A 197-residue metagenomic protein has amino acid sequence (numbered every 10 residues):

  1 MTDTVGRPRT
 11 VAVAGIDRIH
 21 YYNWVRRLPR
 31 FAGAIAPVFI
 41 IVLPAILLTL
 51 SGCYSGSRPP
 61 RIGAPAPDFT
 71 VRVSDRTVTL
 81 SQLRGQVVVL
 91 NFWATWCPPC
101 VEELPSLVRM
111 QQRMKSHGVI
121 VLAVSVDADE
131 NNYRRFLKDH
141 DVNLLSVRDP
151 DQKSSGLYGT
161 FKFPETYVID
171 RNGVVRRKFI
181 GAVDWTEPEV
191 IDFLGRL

Functional and structural regions predicted by a protein language model:
T2-G6, T10-T70, P188-D192, L197: N-terminal targeting signals for export/organelle localization
D68-V88: A short beta-strand-turn-helix
Q86-V88, F92-W96, K162: Short pre-active-site segment immediately N-terminal to redox-active cysteine/selenocysteine motifs in thiol-based
V89-N91, A123, Y167-V168: Hydrophobic beta-strand core positions in alpha/beta domains
F92-R109: Conserved redox-active cysteine motifs that mediate thiol-disulfide chemistry, especially di-cysteine Cys-X(1-2)-Cys
E102, Q112-K153, F163: Conserved segment of the thioredoxin-like fold in thiol-based oxidoreductases
R135-V142, P150-G195: Thiol/disulfide oxidoreductase modules built on the thioredoxin-like
